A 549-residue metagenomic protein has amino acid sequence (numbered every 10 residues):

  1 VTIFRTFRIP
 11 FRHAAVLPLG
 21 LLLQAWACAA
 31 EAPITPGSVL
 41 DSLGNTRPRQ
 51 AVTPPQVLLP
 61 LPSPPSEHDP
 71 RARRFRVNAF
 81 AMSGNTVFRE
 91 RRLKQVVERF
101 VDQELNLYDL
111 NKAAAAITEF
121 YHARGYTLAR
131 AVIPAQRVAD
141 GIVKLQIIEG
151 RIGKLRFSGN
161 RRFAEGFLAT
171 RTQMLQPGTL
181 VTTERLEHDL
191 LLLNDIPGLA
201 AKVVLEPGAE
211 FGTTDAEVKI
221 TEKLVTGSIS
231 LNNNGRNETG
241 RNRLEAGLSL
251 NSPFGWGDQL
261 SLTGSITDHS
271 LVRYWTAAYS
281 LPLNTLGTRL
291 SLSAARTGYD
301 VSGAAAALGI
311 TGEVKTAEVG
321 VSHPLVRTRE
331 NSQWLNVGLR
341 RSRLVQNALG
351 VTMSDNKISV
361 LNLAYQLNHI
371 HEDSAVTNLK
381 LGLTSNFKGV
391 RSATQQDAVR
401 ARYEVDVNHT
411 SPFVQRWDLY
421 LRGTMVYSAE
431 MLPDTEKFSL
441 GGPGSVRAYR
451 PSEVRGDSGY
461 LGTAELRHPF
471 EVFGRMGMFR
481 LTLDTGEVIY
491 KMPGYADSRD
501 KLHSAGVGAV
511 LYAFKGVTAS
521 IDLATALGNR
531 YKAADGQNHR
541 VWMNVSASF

Functional and structural regions predicted by a protein language model:
I3, A30-G235, G247, S265-I266 (+3 more regions): Periplasmic polypeptide-binding modules associated with outer-membrane biogenesis and secretion
L107, T179-L180, N233-N237, T263-D268 (+6 more regions): Outer-membrane beta-barrel domain signature
G212, G240-L244, L271-W275, E313-A317 (+5 more regions): Residues that define the transmembrane beta-barrel architecture of outer-membrane proteins
V225-G227, F254-L260, T285-S291, Y299 (+5 more regions): Repeated loop/turn-to-beta-strand initiation elements of outer-membrane beta-barrel proteins
V225-G235, A246, G257-D268, W275-A277 (+6 more regions): Transmembrane beta-strand segments that form the barrel wall of outer-membrane beta-barrel proteins
L248, A509-G516, Q537-F549: Outer-membrane beta-barrel "beta-signal"
A294-T316, H323-P324, T328, S342 (+2 more regions): Outer-membrane beta-barrel translocator/channel fold
V345-K491, N529, A534, M543-S548: C-terminal outer-membrane beta-barrel translocator/porin domains of Gram-negative envelope proteins and their
